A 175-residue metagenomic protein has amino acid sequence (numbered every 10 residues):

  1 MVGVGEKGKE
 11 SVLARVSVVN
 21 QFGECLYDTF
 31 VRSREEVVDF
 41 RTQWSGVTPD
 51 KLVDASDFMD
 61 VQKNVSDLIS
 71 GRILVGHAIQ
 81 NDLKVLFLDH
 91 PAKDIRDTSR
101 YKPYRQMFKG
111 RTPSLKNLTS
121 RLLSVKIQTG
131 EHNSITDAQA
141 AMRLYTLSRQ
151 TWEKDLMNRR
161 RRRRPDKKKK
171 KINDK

Functional and structural regions predicted by a protein language model:
M1-V4: Two-metal-ion RNase H-like nuclease active-site motif
K9-L13, N20-S45, S66-K175: Metal-dependent phosphoesterase core characteristic of DEDDh/y 3'-5' exonuclease domains
D50-R72: Short, basic/hydrophobic alpha-helical segments
